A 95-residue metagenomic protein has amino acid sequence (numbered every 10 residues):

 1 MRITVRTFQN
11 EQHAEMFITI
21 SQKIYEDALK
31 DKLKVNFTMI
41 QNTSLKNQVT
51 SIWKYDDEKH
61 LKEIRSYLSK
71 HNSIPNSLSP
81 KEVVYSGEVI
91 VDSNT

Functional and structural regions predicted by a protein language model:
M1-F8, N36-Y67: Short, well-ordered beta-strand segments in beta-rich or mixed alpha/beta enzyme and ligand-binding folds
I3, Q12, I20, K32 (+2 more regions): Alpha-helical structural elements
V5-Q12, S21-Y25, L29, Q41 (+1 more regions): N-terminal acidic leader/helix
Q12-N36, S69-S73: Short amphipathic alpha-helical segments
M16, L61-E63, N94: Short acidic, gly/pro-rich beta-turn/loop elements at beta-sheet edges and active-site/ligand-binding grooves
Y25, L61-K70, P75, Y85: Extended interaction regions within the primary functional domain
A28, E58, S93-N94: Hydrophobic alpha-helical elements and their junctions with loops/disorder across both membrane and soluble proteins
V35-T50, N72-T95: Glycine-rich beta-strand-turn "strand-cap" elements at beta-sheet edges
